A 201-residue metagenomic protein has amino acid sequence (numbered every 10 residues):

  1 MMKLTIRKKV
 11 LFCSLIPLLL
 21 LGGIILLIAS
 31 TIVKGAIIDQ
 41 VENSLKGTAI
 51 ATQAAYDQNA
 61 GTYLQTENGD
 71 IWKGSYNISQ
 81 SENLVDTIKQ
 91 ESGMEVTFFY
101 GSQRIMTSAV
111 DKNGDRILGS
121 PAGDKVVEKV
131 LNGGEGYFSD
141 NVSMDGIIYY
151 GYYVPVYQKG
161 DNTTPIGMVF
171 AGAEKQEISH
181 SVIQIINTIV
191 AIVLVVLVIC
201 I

Functional and structural regions predicted by a protein language model:
M1-L4: Non-catalytic regulatory/interaction regions at protein termini and inter-domain linkers
I6-I32, V190-I201: Extreme N-terminal signal-anchor transmembrane helix of membrane signaling/transducer proteins, especially in bacteria
S30-A54, Q184-T188: Juxtamembrane membrane-water interface segments immediately C-terminal to a transmembrane helix
N43, G47-N59, L84-M106, G136: Short N-terminal helix-loop-first-beta-strand/juxtamembrane motif that initiates sensory/input modules
T48, Y150-S179: Short, hydrophobic beta-strand elements of compact beta-sandwich sensory domains
S79-G93, S108-M144: Extracytoplasmic/periplasmic sensor domains and loops in membrane signaling proteins
E135-S139, G146-Y157: A short beta-strand signature within small-molecule sensing/ligand-binding domains used in signal transduction
A173-V193: Membrane-interface helix-start motif
